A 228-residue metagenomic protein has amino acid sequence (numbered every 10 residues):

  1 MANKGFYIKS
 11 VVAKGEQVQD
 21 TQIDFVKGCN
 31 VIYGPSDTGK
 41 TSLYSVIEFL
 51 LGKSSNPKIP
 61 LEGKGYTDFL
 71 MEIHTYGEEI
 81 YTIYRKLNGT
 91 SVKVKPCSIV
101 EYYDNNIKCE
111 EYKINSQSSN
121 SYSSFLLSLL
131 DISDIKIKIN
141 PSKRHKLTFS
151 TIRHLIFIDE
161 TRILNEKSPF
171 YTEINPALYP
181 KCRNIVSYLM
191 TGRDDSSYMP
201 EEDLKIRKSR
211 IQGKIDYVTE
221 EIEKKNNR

Functional and structural regions predicted by a protein language model:
M1-I83: Extreme N-terminal "head/tail" segments of very large remodeling/mechanoenzyme assemblies
A13, I73, L87, F157-E160: Hydrophobic side chains in beta-strands
N56, Y66-D68, N106, T219-E223: Short, intrinsically disordered/low-complexity patches at protein termini and at juxtamembrane boundaries
L70-H74, S209-K214: Short amphipathic alpha-helical patches
M71-E101: Conserved nucleotide-sensing/catalytic segment adjacent to the nucleotide-binding pocket in NTP-handling enzymes
G89, V94-Y198, E202, I206-S209: Extended, charged alpha-helical "arm/stalk" segments used for dimerization and assembly in large NTPase-driven machines
R210-R228: Extended alpha-helical coiled-coil "stalk/arm" regions that act as elongated linkers or oligomerization scaffolds
